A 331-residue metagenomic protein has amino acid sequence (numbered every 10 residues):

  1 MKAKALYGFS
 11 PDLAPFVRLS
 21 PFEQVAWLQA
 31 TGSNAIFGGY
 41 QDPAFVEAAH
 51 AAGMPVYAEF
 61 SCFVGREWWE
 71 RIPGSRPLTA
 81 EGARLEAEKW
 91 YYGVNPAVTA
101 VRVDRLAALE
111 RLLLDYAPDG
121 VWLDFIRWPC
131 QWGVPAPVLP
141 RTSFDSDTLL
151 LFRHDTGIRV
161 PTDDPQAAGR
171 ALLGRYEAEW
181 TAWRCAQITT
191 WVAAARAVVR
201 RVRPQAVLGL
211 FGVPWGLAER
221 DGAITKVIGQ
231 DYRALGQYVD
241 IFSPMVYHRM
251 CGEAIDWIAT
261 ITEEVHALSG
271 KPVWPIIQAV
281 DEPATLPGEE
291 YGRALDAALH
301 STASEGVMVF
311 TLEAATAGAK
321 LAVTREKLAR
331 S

Functional and structural regions predicted by a protein language model:
M1-F22, L28, G212: Boundary/entry segment of secreted carbohydrate-active catalytic domains
S10-P15, T31-G39, A87-L106, Y176-T189 (+3 more regions): The substrate-binding groove and active-site-proximal loops of carbohydrate-active enzymes, especially glycoside
R18-F45, D115-G120, Y232-I241, A298-V307: Catalytic domains of carbohydrate-active enzymes, especially glycoside hydrolases
P55-Y116, P165-E177, A294: Active-site-adjacent "subsite" loops/lids of carbohydrate-active enzymes
Y57, W122-I126, G174-V227, P272-E282: Aromatic-lined carbohydrate-recognition surfaces of secreted/lumenal glycan-active proteins
S61-A87, F125-A168: Aromatic- and acidic-residue-enriched segments that line the glycan-binding/catalytic groove of carbohydrate-active
R153-A178, K226-I255, F310-A315: Aromatic- and acid-rich polysaccharide-binding/catalytic face of secreted or lumenal carbohydrate-active enzymes
Y238-I255, K271-S331: Substrate-binding cleft of secreted/luminal carbohydrate-active enzymes
